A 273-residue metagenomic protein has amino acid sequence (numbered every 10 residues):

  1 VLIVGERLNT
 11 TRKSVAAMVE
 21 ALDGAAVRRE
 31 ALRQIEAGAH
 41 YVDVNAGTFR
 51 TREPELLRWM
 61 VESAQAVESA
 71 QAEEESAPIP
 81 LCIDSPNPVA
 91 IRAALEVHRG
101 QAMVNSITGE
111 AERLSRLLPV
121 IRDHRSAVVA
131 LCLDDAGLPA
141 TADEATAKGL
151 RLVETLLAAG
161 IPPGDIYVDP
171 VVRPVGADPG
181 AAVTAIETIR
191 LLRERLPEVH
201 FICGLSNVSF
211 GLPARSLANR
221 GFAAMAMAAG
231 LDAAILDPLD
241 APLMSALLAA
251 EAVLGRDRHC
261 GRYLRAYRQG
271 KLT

Functional and structural regions predicted by a protein language model:
V1-I3, H40-D43, P78-C82, Q101-V104 (+4 more regions): Structural preference for beta-strand elements that scaffold enzyme active sites
I3-R29, N105-G109, D135-E144, V208-S216: Active-site mouth loops of central-metabolism enzymes
E6-L8, V44-A46, I83-S85, S106-T108 (+4 more regions): A cross-domain feature marking catalytic cores of carbohydrate-active enzymes and several ubiquitous metabolic/repair
V15, A46-E53, L81, P88-V89 (+4 more regions): Short, small-residue-enriched loops and turns at beta-alpha junctions that line or gate enzyme active sites
D23-Q34, R113, G149, A218-A223: Short, acidic/polar
A25-A26, W59-E68, E73-A111: Active-site cofactor/substrate anionic-group-binding motifs, chiefly glycine- and Lys/Arg-rich phosphate-binding loops
I35-E68, E75-C82, P170-A182: Glycine-rich, proline-tolerant flexible connector loops at the mouths of alpha/beta enzymes
R116, D123-K271: Catalytic alpha/beta core domains of metabolic enzymes, predominantly
